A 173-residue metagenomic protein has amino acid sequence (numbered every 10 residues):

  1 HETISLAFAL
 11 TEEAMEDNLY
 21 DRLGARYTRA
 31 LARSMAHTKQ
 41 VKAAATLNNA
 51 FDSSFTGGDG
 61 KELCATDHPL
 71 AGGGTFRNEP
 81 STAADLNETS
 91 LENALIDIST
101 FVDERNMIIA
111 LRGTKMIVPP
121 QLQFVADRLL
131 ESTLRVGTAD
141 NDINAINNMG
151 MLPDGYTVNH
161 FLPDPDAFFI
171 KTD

Functional and structural regions predicted by a protein language model:
H1-R26: Long, hydrophobic/aromatic-enriched structural stretches that serve as scaffold segments
E2, E13, S53, K61 (+1 more regions): Flexible, active-site-adjacent loop/turn segments at secondary-structure boundaries
T3-L6, A45, A110: Core alpha/beta catalytic barrel or barrel-like domain that forms the active/cofactor pocket in diverse metabolic
L6, R29, T114: Residue-level detector of short, conserved catalytic/binding motifs and their immediate flanks
N18-R26, R33-D97, L152: Alpha-helical scaffold segments that mediate packing/assembly in large oligomeric complexes
C64-E104, A110-K115, Q121-D173: Sequence/fold signature of self-assembling virion shell proteins
